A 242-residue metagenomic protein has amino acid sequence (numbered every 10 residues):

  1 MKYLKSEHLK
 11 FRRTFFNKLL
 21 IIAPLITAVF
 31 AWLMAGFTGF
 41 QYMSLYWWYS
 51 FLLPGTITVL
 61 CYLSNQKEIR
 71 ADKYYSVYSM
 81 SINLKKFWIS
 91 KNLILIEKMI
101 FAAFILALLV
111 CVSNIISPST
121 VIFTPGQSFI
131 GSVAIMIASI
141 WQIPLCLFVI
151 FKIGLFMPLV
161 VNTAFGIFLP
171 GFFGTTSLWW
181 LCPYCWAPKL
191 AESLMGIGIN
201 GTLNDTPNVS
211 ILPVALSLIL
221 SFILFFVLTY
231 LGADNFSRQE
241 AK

Functional and structural regions predicted by a protein language model:
M1-Y49, T56, K67, D205-K242: Hydrophobic alpha-helical transmembrane segments
L19-L20, I153-G174: Pore- or pathway-lining transmembrane helices of multi-pass membrane proteins that form conduits for solutes/ions
L25-T56, C61, N92-L155, I211-V214: Secretory targeting signals
T38, Q66-I69, K73, L109 (+6 more regions): Membrane-interfacial segments
S64-E97: Helix-loop-helix units of permease transmembrane domains in multi-pass membrane transporters, especially ABC
A164-E240: Terminal transmembrane helical anchor/hairpin motif
